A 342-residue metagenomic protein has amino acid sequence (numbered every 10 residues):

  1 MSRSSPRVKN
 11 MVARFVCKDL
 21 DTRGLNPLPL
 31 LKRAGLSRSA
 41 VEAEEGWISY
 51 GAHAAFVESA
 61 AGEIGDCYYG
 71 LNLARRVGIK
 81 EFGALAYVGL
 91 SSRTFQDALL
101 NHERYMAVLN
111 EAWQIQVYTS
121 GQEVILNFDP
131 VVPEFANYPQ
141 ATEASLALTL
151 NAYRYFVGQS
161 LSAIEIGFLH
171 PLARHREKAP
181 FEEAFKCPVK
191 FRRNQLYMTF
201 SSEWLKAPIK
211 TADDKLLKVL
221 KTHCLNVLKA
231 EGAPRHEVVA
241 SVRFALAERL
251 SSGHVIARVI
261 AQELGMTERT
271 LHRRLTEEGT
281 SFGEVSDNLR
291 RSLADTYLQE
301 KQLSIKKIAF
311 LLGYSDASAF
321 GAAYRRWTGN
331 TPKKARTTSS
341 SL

Functional and structural regions predicted by a protein language model:
M1-L126, L148: N-terminal low-complexity or simple alpha-helical regulatory segments that function as activation/interaction modules
T22, N137, A141, A212 (+1 more regions): Short, contiguous, pocket-lining structural segments that sit at or immediately flank catalytic/ligand-binding sites
A52, A144, L148, V219 (+1 more regions): Charged catalytic carboxylate motif
F82-G89, V131-F135, L205-K206, L228: Short hinge/gating elements
Y105, L148, A152, F156 (+1 more regions): Conserved short hydrophobic interaction patches
Q114, Y118-K206: DNA-contacting interfaces and partner/effector-binding or oligomerization modules in DNA-centric proteins
A179-L342: Extended mid-to-C-terminal alpha-helical interaction segments
